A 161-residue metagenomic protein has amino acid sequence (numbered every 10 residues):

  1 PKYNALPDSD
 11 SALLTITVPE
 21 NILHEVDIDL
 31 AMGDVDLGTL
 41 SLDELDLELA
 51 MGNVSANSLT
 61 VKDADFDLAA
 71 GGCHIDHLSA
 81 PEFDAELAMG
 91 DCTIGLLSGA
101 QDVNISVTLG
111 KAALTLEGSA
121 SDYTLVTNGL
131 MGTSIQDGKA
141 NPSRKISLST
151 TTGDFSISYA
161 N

Functional and structural regions predicted by a protein language model:
P1, V18-E20, T150, Y159: Flexible glycine-/small-residue-rich
N4-N21: Extended Gly/Ser/Thr-rich low-complexity repeat segments, especially those forming or decorating extracellular
T15-T17, D27-D29, D46-E48, T124-V126 (+1 more regions): Soluble periplasmic/extracytoplasmic beta-strand elements of cell-envelope proteins
T15-T17, D36, T115: Generic structural detector for well-ordered beta-strands
P19-N21, L40, L59, L78: A short, compositionally biased micro-patch
V26-A69: Right-handed parallel beta-helix
S58-L59, D63-D65, G72-N161: Short, surface-exposed interaction patches in beta-rich subdomains that mediate adhesion/assembly near membranes
